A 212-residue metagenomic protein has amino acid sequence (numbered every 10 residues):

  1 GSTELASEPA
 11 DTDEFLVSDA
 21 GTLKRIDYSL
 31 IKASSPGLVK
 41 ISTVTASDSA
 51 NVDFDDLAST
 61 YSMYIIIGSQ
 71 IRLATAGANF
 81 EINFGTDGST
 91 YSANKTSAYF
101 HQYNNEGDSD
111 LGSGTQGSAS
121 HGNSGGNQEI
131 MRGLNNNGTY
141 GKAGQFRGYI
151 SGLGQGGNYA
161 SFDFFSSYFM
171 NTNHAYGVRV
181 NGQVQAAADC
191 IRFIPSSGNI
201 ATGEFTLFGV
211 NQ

Functional and structural regions predicted by a protein language model:
G1-E4, E8-Q212: Surface-exposed molecular-recognition determinants
